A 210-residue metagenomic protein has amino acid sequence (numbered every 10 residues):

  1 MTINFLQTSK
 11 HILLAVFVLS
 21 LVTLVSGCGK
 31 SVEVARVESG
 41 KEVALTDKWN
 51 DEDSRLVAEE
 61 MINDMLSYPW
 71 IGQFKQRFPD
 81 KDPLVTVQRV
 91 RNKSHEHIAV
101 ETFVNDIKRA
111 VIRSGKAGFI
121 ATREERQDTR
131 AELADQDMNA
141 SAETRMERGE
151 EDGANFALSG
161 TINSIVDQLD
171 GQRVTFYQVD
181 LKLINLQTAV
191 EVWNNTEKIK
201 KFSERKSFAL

Functional and structural regions predicted by a protein language model:
T2-A15: Bacterial N-terminal signal peptides that target proteins for export
L14-L24: Bacterial N-terminal signal peptides
V22-T46, A209: Bacterial Sec signal peptide processing site at the extreme N-terminus
G29-V34, N155-S203, S207: Amphipathic beta-strand/beta-sheet edge segments enriched in Tyr/Trp
R36-W49, P83-K93: Acidic/histidine-rich, surface-exposed loop or edge segments in extracytoplasmic proteins
T46-V57, P79, H95-A99, F103 (+4 more regions): Extracytoplasmic/periplasmic, Sec-exported soluble proteins
E59-Q76, D80-M138, T188-N194: N-terminal segment of the mature soluble domain
E60-M61, M65, L84-V90, N139-Q168: A short, hydrophobic beta-strand-centered structural micro-motif
